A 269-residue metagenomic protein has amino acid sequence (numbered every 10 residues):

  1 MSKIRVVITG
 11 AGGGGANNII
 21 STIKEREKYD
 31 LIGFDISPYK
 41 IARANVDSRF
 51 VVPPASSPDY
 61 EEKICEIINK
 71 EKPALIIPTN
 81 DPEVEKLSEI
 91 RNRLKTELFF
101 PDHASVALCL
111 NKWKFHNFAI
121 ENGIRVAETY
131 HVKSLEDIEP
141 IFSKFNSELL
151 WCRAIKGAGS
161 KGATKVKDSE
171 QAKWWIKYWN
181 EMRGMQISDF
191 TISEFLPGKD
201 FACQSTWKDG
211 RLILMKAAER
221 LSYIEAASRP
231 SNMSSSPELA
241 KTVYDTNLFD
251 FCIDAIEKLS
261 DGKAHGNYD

Functional and structural regions predicted by a protein language model:
M1-D102: ATP-binding N-terminal substructure of ATP-dependent carboxylate-amine bond-forming enzymes
K3-V7, L149, T191: Residues that mark the start of a beta-strand
D35-P38, D81-E83, A104, D209-L212 (+1 more regions): Short glycine-enriched loops at secondary-structure junctions
A42-A44, Y60-E62, A107-W113, S160-G162 (+1 more regions): Short, charged, surface-exposed secondary-structure boundary motifs
P54, D81, S134, I155 (+1 more regions): Flexible loop residues that form catalytic and substrate-binding hotspots at small-molecule/glycan-binding clefts
V106-F190, P197, D209-R211: Active-site nucleotide/adenylate-binding loops and adjacent lid/helix of ATP-dependent enzymes
E170, W174, E194-D200, Q204-S260: ATP-dependent carboxylate/phosphate-activation module, predominantly the ATP-grasp catalytic core and closely related
G262-D269: A short glycine-rich, hydrophobically flanked beta-strand micro-motif that places a catalytic Asp/Glu for divalent metal
